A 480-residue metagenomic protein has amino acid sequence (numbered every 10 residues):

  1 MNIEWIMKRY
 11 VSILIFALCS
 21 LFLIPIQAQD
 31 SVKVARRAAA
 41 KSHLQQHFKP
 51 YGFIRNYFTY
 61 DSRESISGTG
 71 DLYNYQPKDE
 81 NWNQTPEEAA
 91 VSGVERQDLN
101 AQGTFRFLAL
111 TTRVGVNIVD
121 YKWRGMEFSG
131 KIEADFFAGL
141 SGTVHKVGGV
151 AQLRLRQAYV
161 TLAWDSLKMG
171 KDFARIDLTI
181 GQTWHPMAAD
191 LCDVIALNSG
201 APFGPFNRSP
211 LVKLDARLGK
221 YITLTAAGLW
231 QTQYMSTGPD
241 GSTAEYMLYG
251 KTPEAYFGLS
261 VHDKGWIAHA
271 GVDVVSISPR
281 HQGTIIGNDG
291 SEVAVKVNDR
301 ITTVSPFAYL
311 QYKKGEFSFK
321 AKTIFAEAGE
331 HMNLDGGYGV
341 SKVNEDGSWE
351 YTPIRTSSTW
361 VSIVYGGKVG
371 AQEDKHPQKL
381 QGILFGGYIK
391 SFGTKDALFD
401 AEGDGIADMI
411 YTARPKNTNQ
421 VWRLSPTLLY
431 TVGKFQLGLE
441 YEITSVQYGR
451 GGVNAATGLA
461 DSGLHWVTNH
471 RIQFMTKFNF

Functional and structural regions predicted by a protein language model:
M1-S31: Bacterial Sec-dependent N-terminal signal peptides
H43-G70, T85-A89, A101-Y234, K251 (+2 more regions): Outer membrane beta-barrel
D61-S65, S141-T143, A189-C192, Q233-G238 (+5 more regions): Outer-membrane beta-barrel proteins
D98-Q102, G142-K146, I195-G200, P239-E245 (+4 more regions): Extracellular loop and loop/strand-boundary signature of outer-membrane beta-barrel proteins
A109, L153, N207, T252-E254 (+4 more regions): Membrane-spanning beta-strands of outer-membrane beta-barrel proteins
V261-T418, W422, Y430: Detector for outer-membrane/organellar transmembrane beta-barrel domains, recognizing the amphipathic beta-strand
W466-F480: Outer-membrane beta-barrel "beta-signal"
